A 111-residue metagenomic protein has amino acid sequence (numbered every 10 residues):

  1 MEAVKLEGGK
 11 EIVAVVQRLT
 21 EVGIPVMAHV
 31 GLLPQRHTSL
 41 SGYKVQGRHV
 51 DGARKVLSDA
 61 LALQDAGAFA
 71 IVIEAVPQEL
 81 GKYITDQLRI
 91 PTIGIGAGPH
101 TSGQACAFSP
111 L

Functional and structural regions predicted by a protein language model:
M1-L111: Alpha/beta enzyme core
